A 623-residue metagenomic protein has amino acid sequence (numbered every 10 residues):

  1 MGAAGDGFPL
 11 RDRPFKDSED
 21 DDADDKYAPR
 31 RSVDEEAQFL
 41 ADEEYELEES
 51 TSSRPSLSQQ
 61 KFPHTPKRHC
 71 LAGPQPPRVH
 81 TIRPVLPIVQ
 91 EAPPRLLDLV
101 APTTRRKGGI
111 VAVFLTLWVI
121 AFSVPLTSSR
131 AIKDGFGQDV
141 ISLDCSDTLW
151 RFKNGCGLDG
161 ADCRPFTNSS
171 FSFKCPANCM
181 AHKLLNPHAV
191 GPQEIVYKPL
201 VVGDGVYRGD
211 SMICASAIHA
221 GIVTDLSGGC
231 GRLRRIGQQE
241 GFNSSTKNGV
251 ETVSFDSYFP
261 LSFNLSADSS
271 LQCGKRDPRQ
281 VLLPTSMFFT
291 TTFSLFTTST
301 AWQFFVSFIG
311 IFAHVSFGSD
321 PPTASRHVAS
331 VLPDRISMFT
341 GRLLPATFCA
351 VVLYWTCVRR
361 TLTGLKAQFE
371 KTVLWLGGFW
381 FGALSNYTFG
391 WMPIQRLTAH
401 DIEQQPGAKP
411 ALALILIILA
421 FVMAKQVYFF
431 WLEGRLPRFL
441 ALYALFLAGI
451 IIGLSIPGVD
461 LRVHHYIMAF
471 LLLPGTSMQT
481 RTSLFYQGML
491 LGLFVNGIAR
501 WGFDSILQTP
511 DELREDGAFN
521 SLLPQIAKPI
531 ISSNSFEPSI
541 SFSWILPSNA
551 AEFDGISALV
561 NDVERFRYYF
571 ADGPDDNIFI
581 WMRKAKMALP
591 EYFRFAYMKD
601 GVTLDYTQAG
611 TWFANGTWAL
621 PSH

Functional and structural regions predicted by a protein language model:
G2-T291, D600-H623: Soluble extramembrane domains flanking the early transmembrane region of eukaryotic membrane proteins
D6-D12, D25, R30, R326 (+2 more regions): Nucleo/cytoplasmic regulatory scaffolds in medium-to-very-large eukaryotic proteins
D98-R106, F293-F308, A444-A448, L471-L472 (+1 more regions): Terminal single-pass membrane anchor helices
I110-A121, I311, R342, A346 (+3 more regions): Hydrophobic alpha-helical membrane-embedded or membrane-associated segments
S128-L149, F308-A313, P321-R335, L362-E370 (+4 more regions): Interhelical loop segments of eukaryotic multi-pass membrane proteins
S262-E403, A408-L416, F421-K425: Hydrophobic alpha-helical transmembrane segments corresponding to the first two to three helices of multi-pass helical
C357-D504: Generic detector of multi-pass transmembrane helix bundles and their immediately adjacent loops in polytopic membrane
G502, I506, D511-H623: Extended, intrinsically disordered cytoplasmic tails
